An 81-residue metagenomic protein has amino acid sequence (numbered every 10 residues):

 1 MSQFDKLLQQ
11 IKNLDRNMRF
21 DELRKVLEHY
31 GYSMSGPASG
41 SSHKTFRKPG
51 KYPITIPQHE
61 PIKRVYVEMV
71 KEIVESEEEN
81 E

Functional and structural regions predicted by a protein language model:
M1-I11: Solvent-exposed, charged helical/coil patches that constitute nucleic-acid or partner-interaction surfaces
D5-K6, S41, Y52-T55, I73-E78: Basic helix-extension-helix modules of the SAP/HeH family
I11-G31: Polyanion-binding surface elements
K12, I56-H59: Generic anion/oxyanion-binding catalytic loop in active/binding sites
M18, S41, V65: Residues that form or flank phosphate/diphosphate-binding pockets in enzymes that use nucleotide phosphates
H29-I54: A short, structured beta-strand/loop element
H59-E81: C-terminal structural segments of small proteins and small subunits
